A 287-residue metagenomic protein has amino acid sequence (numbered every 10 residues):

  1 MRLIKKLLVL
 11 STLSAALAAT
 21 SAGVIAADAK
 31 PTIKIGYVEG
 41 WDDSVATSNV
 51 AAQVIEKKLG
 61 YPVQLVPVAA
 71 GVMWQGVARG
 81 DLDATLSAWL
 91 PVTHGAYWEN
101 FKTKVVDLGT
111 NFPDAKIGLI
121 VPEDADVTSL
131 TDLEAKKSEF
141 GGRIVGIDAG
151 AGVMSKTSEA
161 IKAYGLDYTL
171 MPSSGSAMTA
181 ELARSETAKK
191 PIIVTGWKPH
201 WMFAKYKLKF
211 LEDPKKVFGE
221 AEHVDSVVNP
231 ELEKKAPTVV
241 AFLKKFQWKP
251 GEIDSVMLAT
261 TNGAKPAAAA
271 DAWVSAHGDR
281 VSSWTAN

Functional and structural regions predicted by a protein language model:
M1-I25: Gram-negative bacterial Sec-dependent N-terminal signal peptides
V24-I35, E134-G141, D279-N287: Immediate post-signal peptide segment of exported/extracytoplasmic ligand-binding proteins
K30-N49, A70: Extracytoplasmic "Venus flytrap"
W41-D42, Q64-G76, L170-E181: Short helix-initiation/N-cap motifs at beta->coil->alpha
A51-G60, A135-L170, S275: Ligand-binding cleft/hinge of the Venus flytrap
L86-F101, R184-K209: A ligand-binding cleft/hinge motif common to bilobed small-molecule-binding domains
K102-G150: A conserved helix-loop-strand patch within extracytoplasmic ligand-binding domains of the periplasmic binding
K116-D126, E222-K235: A bilobed periplasmic-binding-protein/Venus flytrap-type ligand-binding module shared by bacterial periplasmic
